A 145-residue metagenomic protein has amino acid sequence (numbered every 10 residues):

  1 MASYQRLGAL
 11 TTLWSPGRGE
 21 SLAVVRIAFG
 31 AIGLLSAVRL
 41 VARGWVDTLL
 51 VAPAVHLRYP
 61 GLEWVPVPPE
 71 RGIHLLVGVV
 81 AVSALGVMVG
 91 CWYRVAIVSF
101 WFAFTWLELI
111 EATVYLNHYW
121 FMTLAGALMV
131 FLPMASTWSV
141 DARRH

Functional and structural regions predicted by a protein language model:
M1-H145: Alpha-helical membrane-anchoring segments
